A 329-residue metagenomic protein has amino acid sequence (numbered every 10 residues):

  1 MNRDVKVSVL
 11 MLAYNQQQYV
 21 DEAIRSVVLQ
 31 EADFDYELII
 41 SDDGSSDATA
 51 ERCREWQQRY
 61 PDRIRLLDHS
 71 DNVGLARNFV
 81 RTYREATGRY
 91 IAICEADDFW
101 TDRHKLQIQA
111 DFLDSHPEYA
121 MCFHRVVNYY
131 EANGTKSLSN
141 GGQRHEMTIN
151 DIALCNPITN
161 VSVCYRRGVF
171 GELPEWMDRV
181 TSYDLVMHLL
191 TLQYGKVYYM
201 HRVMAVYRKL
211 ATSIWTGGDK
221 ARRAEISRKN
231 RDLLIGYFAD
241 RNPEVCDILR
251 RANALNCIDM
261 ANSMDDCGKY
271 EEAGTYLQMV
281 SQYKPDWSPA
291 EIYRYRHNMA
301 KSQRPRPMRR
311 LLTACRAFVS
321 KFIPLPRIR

Functional and structural regions predicted by a protein language model:
V5-S8, E37, V186: Cell-envelope/extracellular polymer assembly enzymes that use nucleotide-activated donors
R25-D35: Short, acidic, metal-binding catalytic loop of nucleotide-sugar glycosyltransferases
D42-E51, D71, E95: A conserved acidic beta->alpha catalytic loop
H69-A86, I108: Glycine-rich, basic loop-to-helix element that forms the pyrophosphate-binding segment of sugar-nucleotide handling
R84, H124, N140-S227: Conserved nucleotide-sugar donor-binding catalytic segment
I91: Short aromatic/hydrophobic "clamp" motif used to bind/position activated sugar donors
H104-K136: Conserved donor NDP-sugar-binding/catalytic core segment of glycosyltransferases
D151, Y207-A211, T216-E244, D266-Y283: Catalytic core of nucleotide-sugar-dependent glycosyltransferases
